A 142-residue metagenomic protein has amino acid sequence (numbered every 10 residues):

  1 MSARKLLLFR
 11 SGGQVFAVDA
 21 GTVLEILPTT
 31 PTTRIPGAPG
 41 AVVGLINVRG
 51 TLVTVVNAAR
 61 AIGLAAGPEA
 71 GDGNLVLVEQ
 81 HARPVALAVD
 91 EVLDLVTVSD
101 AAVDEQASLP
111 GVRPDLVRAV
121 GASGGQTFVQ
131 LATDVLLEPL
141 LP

Functional and structural regions predicted by a protein language model:
M1-P142: An acidic, low-aromatic, low-complexity terminal/linker signal
